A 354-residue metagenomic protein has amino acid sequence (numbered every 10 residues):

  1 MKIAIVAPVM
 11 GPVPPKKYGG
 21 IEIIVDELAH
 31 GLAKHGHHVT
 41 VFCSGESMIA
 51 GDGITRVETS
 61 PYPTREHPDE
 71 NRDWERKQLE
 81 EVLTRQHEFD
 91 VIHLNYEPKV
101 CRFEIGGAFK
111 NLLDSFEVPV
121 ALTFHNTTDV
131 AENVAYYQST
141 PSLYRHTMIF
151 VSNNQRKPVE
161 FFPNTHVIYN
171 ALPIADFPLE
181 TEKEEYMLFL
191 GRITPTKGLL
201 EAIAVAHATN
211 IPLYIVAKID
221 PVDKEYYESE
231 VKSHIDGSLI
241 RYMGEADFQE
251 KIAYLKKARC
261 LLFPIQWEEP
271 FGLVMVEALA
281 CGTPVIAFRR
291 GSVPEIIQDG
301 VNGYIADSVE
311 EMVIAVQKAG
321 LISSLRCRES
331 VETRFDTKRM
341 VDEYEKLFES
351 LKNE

Functional and structural regions predicted by a protein language model:
M1-E354: Catalytic cores of nucleotide-sugar-dependent glycosyltransferases that transfer UDP/GDP/TDP-activated
